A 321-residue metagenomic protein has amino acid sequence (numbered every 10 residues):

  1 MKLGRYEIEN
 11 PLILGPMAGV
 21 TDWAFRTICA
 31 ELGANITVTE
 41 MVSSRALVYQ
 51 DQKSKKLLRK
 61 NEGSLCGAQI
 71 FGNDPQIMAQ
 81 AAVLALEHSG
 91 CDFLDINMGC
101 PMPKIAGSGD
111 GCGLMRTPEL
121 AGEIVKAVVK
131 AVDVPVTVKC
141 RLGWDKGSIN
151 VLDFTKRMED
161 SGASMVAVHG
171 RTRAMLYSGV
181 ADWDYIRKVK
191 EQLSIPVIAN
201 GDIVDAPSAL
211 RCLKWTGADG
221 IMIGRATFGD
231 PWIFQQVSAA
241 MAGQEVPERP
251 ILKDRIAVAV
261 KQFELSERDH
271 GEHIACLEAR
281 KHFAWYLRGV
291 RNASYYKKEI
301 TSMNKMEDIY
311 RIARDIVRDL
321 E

Functional and structural regions predicted by a protein language model:
M1-E321: Flavin-dependent oxidoreductase catalytic cores
